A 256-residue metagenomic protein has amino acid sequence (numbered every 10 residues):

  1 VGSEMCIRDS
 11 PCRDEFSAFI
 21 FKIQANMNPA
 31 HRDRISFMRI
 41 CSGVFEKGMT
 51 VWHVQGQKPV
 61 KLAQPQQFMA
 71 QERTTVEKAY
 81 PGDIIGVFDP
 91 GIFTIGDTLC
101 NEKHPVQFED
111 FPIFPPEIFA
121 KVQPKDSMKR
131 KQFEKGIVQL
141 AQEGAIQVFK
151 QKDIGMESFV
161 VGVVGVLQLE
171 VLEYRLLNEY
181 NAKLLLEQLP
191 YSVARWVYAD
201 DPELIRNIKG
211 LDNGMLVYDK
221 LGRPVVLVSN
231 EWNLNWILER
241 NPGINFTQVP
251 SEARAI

Functional and structural regions predicted by a protein language model:
V1-E4, R8-I256: Structural and coupling elements of P-loop NTPases
